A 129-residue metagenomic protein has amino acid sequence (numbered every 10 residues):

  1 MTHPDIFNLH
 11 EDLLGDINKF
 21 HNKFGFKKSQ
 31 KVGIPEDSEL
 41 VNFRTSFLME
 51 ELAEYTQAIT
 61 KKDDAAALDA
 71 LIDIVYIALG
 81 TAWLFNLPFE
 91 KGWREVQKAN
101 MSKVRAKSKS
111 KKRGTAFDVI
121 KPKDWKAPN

Functional and structural regions predicted by a protein language model:
M1-N129: Flexible "arm" and connector segments at domain edges
